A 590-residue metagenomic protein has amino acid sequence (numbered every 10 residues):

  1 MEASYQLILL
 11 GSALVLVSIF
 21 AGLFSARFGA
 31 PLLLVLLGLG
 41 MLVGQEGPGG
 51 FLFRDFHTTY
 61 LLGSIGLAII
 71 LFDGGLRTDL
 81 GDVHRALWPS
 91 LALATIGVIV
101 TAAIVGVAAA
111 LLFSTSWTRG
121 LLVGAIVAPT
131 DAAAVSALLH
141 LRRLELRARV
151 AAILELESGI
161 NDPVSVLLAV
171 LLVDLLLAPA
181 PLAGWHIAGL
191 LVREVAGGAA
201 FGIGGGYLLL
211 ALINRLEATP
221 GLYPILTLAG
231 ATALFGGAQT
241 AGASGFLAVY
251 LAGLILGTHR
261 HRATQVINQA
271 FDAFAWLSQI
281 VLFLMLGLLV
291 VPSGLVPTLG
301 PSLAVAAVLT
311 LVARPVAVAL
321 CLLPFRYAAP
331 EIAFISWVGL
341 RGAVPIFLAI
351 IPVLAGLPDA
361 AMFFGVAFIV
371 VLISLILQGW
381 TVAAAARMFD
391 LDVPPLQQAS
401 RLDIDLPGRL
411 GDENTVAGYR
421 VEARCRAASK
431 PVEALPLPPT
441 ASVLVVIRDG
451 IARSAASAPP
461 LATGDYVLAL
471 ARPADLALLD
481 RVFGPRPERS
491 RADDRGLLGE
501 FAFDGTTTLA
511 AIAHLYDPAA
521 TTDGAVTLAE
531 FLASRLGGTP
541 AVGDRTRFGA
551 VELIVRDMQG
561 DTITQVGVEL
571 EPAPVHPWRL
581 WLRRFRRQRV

Functional and structural regions predicted by a protein language model:
M1-L396: Transmembrane helical cores of multi-pass secondary ion antiporters/exchangers
G40, A423-A441, D504-T521: Short beta-strand/loop turn elements enriched in aromatics
D79-L80, R262, P292-S293, V318 (+5 more regions): Short beta-strands and strand-coil junctions in structured, solvent-facing domains, enriched
P129, I160, I280, V312-P315 (+12 more regions): Short flexible coil/turn linkers enriched for glycine and charged/polar residues that connect secondary-structure
V366-P407, A462-G496: Anionic-ligand-binding alpha/beta catalytic cores of soluble enzymes and soluble regulatory domains that recognize
M388-Y466: Non-transmembrane accessory domains of multi-pass membrane transporters/channels
A456-P459, T463, R472-V590: Cytosolic regulatory modules rich in charged/polar residues
